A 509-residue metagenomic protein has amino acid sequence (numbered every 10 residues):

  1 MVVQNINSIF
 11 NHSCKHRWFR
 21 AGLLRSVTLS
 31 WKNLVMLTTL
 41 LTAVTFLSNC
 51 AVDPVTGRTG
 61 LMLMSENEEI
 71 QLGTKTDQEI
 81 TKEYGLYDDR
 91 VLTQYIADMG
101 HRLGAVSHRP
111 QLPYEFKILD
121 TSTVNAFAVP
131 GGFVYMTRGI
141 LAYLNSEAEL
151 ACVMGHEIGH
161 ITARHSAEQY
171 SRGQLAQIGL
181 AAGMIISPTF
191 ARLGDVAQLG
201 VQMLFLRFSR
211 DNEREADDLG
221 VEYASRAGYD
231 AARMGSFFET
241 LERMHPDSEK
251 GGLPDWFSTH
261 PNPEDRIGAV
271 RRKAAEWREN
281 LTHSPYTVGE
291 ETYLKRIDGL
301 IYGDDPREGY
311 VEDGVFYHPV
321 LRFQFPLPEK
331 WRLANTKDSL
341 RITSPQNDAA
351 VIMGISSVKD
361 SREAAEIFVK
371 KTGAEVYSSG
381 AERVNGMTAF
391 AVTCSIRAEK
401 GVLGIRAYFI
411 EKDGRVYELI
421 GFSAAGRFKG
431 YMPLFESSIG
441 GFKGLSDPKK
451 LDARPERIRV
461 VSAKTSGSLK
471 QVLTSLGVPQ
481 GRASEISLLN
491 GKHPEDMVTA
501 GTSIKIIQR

Functional and structural regions predicted by a protein language model:
N5-L37: Bacterial N-terminal signal peptides that target proteins for export
L34-L37, F46-V320, Q324, K337-S339 (+4 more regions): A Zn2+-metalloprotease active-site environment signal
A151, W277, L333, L419-R457: Surface-exposed amphipathic alpha-helical segments
N212, K450-Q480: Primarily a LysM-type cell-wall glycan-binding module
K330-A334, L340-T343, A349, G354-S361 (+4 more regions): Extended non-catalytic domains of envelope/secretory-pathway proteins
I352-G354, R415-A424: Short, well-ordered beta-strand elements
F368-G414: Signature of long, low-cysteine stretches enriched in small and polar/charged residues
R482-R509: Extracellular LysM carbohydrate-binding repeats and other cell-envelope/extracellular binding modules
